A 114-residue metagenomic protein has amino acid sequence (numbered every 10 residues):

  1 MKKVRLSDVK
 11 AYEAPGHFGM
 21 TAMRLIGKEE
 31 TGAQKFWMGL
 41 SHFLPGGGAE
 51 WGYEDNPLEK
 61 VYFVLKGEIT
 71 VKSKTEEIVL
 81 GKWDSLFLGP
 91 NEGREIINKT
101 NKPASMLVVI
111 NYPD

Functional and structural regions predicted by a protein language model:
M1-K35, E50: A short, N-terminal "cap"/entry segment at the start of jelly-roll beta-barrel domains of the cupin/DSBH fold
I26-K28, G39-N56, P90: Conserved short histidine dyad/triad with adjacent acidic residue
T31-Q34, F43-A49, E68, Y112-D114: Short, charged/polar surface micro-motifs in flexible loops or helix N-caps
Q34, P90-D114: Ligand-binding loop in jelly-roll beta-barrel domains
H42-L44, E54-V71, V109: Short, conserved beta-strand element in jelly-roll/cupin
G48-E50, T70, L86, N91-I96: Histidine-centered metal-chelating micro-motifs
E68-T70, E77, G93, P103: Structural motif
T75-P90: Short acidic-glycine-tyrosine-enriched beta hairpin
